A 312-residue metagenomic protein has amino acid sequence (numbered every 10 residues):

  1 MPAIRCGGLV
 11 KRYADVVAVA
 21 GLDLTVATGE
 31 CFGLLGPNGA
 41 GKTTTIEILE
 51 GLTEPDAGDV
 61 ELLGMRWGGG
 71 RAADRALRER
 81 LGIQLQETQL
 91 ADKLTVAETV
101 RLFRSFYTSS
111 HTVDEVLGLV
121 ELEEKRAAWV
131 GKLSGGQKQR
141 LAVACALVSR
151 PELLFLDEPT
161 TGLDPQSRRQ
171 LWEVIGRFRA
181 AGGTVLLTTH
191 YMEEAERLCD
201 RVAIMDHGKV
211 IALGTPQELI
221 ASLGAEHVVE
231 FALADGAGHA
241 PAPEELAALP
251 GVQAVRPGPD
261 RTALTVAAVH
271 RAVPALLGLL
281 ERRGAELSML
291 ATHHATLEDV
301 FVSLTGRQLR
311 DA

Functional and structural regions predicted by a protein language model:
P2-C6, K11-H207, I211-A212: ABC transporter nucleotide-binding domains
L63, G82, T108, A221-A225 (+3 more regions): A generic structural signal for secondary-structure junctions that act as hinges or helix/strand caps at the edges
R78, G82, L117, I220 (+2 more regions): Conserved protein kinase catalytic domain
W172-A267: ABC transporter nucleotide-binding domain
V269-A312: C-terminal coupling/interaction segments
